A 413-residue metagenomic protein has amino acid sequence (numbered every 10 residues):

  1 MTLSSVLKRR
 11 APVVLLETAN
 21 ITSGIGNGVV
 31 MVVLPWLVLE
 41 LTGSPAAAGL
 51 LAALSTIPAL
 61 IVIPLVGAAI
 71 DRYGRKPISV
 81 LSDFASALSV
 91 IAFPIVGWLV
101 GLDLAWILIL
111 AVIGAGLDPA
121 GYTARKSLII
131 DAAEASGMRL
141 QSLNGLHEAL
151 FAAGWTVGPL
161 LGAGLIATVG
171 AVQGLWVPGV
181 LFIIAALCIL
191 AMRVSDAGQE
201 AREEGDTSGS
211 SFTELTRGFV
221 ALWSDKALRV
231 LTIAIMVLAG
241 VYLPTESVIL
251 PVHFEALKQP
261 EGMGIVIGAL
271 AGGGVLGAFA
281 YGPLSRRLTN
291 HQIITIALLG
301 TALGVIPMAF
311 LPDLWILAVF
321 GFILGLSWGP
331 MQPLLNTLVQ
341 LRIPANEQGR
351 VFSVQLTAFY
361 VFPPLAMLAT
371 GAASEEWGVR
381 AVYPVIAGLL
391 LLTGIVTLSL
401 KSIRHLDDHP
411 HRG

Functional and structural regions predicted by a protein language model:
M1-V14, S195-I233: Juxtamembrane intracellular "pre-TM" segments in multi-pass secondary transporters
R9-E17, P45, L104-L108, E214 (+4 more regions): Primarily residues marking transmembrane-helix entry/exit sites
L15-M31, S55-A68, G74-S86, W106-G164 (+3 more regions): Substrate-agnostic recognition of the 12-TM MFS/MFS-like secondary transporter fold
V29, V33-P58: Extracellular/periplasmic helix-loop-helix junction of adjacent transmembrane segments in MFS-like secondary
V33, V169-W176, E214-A278, R380: A single, central transmembrane helix in multi-pass transporters
S44-A52, L140, Q259-I267: Juxtamembrane helix-start elements in MFS-like secondary transporters
I61, L65, R72, K76-I78 (+3 more regions): C-terminal transmembrane bundle of multi-pass solute transporters/carriers
L104-A115, R139-E200, G264, G268 (+2 more regions): Hydrophobic alpha-helical transmembrane segments
